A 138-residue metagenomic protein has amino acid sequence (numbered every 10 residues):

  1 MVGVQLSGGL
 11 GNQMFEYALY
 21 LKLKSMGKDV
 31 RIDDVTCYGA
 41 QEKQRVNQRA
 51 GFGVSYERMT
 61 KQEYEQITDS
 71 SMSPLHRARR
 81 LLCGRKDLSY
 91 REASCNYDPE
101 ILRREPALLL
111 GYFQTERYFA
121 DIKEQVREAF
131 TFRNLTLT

Functional and structural regions predicted by a protein language model:
M1-Q44: N-terminal pre-catalytic "stem/leader" segment of glycosyltransferase-like enzymes
Q44-T138: Secretory-pathway luminal glycosyltransferase catalytic domains
